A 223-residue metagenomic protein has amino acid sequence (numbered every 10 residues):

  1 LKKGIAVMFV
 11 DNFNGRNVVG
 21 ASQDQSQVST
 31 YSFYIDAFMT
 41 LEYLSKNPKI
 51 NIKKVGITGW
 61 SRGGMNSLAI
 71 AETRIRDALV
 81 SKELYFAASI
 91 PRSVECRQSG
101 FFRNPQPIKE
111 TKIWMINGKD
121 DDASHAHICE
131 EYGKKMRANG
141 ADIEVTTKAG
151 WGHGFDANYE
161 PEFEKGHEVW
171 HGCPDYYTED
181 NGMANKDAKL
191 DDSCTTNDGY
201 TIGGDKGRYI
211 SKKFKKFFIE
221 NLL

Functional and structural regions predicted by a protein language model:
K2, M8-S32, T73-I75, A157 (+2 more regions): Cap/lid segment of the alpha/beta-hydrolase catalytic domain
F9-V10, G59, M115: Hydrophobic residues in well-ordered beta-strands that form the structural core
N17-T30, F101-N104, K109-I113, D122 (+1 more regions): Accessory recognition modules or surfaces
S26-P48, A69: Alpha/beta-hydrolase active-site loop
E42-S45, G64-L79: Short glycine-enriched nucleophile-adjacent loop and the immediately C-terminal alpha-helix near the catalytic center
K49-S61: Alpha/beta-hydrolase fold nucleophile elbow
S81-G150: The feature captures the conserved acid-bearing segment of alpha/beta-hydrolase catalytic domains
D142-L223: C-terminal catalytic histidine-bearing segment of alpha/beta-hydrolase fold enzymes
